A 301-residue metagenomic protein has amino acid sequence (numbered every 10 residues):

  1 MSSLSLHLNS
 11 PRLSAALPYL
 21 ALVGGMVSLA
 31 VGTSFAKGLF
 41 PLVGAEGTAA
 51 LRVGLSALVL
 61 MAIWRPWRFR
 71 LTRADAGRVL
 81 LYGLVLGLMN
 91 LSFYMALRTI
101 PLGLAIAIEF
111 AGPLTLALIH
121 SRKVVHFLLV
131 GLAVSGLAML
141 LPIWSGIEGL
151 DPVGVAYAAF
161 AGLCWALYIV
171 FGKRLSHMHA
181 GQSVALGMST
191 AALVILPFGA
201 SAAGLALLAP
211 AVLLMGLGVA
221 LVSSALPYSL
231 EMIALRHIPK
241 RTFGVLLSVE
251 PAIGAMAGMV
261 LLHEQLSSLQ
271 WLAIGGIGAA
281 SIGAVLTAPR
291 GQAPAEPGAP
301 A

Functional and structural regions predicted by a protein language model:
M1-V27, A57-L81, I119-L128, G146-L150 (+4 more regions): Membrane-interface interhelical linkers
S3-L8, L13, V53, V212 (+1 more regions): C-terminal-most transmembrane helix of multi-pass membrane proteins
A21-S56, L167-A191, L205, A209: Juxtamembrane helix-loop-helix junctions in multi-pass membrane proteins
V23-V31, F35, I63, L80-M95 (+5 more regions): Hydrophobic alpha-helical transmembrane segments of multi-pass membrane transport proteins, especially secondary
L39, T48, R52, A96 (+7 more regions): Hydrophobic/aromatic residues within transmembrane alpha-helices of multi-pass small-molecule transporters
G47-A57, L86, Y94-V124, A161 (+1 more regions): Specific alpha-helical transmembrane segments that line the substrate/conduction pathway and gating interfaces
L60, L116-A117, A133-S135, M139 (+2 more regions): Transmembrane alpha-helical segments that form core, pore/gating elements of small-molecule transporters/exporters
A111, V125-W144, A161, A257-M259 (+1 more regions): Hydrophobic transmembrane alpha-helices of multi-pass small-molecule transport proteins
